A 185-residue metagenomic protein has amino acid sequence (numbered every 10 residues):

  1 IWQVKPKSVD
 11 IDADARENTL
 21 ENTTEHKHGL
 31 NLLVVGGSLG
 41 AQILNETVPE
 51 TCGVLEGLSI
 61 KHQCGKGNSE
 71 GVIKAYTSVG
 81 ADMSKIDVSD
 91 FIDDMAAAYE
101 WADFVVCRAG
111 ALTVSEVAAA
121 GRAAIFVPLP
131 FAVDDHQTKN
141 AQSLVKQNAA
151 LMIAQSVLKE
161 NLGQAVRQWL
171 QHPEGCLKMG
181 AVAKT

Functional and structural regions predicted by a protein language model:
I1-N18: Donor nucleotide-sugar binding/catalytic pocket of nucleotide-sugar-dependent glycosyltransferases
P6, N18-V105, T138-A141, K146 (+1 more regions): Donor-nucleotide binding loops and adjacent catalytic segments primarily of GT-B fold Leloir glycosyltransferases
E100-S115, R122-A123: Acidic donor-binding loop of glycosyltransferase active sites
C107, A123-D134: Short hydrophobic beta-strand element within catalytic cores of glycosyltransferases and related nucleotide-activated
T113-V114, D134-A141: Short, glycine/polar-rich helix-capping loops at beta-to-alpha or helix-loop-helix junctions that flank or form
L151-V157, W169-P173: Conserved acidic donor-binding segment of nucleotide-sugar-dependent glycosyltransferases
G175-T185: A short, well-ordered alpha-helix in the C-terminal region of glycosyltransferases
